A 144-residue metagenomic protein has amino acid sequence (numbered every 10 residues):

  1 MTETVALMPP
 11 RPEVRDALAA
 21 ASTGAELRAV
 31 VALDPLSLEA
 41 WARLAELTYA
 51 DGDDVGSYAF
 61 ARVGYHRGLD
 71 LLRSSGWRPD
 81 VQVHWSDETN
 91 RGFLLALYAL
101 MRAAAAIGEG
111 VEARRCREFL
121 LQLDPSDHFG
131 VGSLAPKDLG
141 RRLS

Functional and structural regions predicted by a protein language model:
M1-R78, A105-S144: N-terminal alpha-helical interaction modules that lie
A21-G24, R91-L95: Amphipathic alpha-helical repeat elements characteristic of tetratricopeptide repeat
V30-A32, H84-T89: Solvent-exposed loop and edge beta-strand segments that line ligand/cofactor-binding and catalytic clefts
L38, D87-N90, L94: Start-of-helix signal in alpha-solenoid helical-repeat scaffolds, especially tetratricopeptide repeats
W77-W85: Short linear capping/connector segments at secondary-structure termini
